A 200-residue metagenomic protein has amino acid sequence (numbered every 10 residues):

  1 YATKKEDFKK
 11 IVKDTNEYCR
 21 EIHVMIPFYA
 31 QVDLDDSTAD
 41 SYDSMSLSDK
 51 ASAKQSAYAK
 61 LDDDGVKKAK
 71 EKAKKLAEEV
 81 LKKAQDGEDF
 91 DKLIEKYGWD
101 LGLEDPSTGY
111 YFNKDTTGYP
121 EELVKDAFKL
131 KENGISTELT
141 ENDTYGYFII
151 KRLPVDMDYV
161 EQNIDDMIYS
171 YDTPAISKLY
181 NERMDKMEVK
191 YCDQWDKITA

Functional and structural regions predicted by a protein language model:
Y1-K68, T116-A200: PPIase-associated folding chaperone regions across multiple families
E71-E122, P154: Peptidyl-prolyl cis-trans isomerase
